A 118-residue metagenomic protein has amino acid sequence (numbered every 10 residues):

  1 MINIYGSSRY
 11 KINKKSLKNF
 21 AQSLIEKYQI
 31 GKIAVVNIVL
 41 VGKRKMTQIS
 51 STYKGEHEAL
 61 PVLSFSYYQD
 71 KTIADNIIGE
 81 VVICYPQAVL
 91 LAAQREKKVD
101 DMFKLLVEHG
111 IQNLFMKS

Functional and structural regions predicted by a protein language model:
M1-L106, I111-S118: An acidic/histidine-cluster motif and surrounding catalytic segment that typifies divalent-metal-assisted enzyme active
